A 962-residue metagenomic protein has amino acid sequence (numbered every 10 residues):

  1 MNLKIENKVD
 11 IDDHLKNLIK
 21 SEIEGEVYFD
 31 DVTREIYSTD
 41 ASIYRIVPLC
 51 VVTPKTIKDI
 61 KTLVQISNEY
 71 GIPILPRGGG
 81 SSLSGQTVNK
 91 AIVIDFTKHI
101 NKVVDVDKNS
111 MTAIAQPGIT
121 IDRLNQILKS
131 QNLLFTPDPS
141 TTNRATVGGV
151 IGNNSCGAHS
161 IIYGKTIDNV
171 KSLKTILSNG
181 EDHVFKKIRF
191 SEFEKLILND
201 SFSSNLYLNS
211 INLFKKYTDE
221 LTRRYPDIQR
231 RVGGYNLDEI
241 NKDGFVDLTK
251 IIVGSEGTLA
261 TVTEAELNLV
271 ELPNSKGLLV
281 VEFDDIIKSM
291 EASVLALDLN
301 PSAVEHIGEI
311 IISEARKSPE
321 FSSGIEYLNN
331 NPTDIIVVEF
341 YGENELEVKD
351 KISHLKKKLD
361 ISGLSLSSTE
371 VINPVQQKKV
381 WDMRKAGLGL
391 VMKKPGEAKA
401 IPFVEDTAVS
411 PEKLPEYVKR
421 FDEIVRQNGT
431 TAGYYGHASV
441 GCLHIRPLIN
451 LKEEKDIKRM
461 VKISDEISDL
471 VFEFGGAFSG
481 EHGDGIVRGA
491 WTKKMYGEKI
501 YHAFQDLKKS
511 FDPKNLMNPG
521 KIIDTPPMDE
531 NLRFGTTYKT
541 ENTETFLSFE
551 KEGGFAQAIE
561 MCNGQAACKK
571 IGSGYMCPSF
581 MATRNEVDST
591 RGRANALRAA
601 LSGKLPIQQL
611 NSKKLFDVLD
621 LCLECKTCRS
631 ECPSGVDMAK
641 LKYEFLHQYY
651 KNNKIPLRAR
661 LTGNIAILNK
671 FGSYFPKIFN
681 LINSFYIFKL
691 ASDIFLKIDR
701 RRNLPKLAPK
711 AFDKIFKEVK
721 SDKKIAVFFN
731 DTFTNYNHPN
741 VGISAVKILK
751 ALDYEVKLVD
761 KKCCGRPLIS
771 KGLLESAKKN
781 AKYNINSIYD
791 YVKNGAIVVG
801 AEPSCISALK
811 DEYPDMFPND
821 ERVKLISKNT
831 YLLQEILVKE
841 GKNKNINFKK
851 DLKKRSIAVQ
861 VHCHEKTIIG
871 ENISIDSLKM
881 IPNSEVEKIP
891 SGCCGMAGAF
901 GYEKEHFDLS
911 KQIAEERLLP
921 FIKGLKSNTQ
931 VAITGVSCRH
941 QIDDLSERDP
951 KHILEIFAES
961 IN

Functional and structural regions predicted by a protein language model:
M1-Q65, G79-M111, S140, Y163 (+4 more regions): N-terminal flexible segment immediately upstream of the FAD-binding catalytic core in FAD-dependent oxidoreductases
E6-N7, I19, S42-I74, I92 (+6 more regions): N-terminal glycine-rich flavin-associated loop
T33, S82-G85, T141-G148, Q229-I240 (+16 more regions): A glycine-rich phosphate-binding loop feature that marks nucleotide/adenosyl-phosphate handling sites
S42, G152, S160-Y163, V170-M383 (+4 more regions): C-terminal substrate-binding/cap subdomain adjacent to the FAD-binding core in PCMH-type and related FAD-linked
I240-L259, L272, G277, V281-L299 (+9 more regions): Long hydrophobic segments that form regular secondary structure
A265-L267, M290, L299-A398, A432 (+6 more regions): Terminal amphipathic helices with adjacent charged low-complexity linkers/tails
A398, E473-F478, G485-L621, K640-K654 (+2 more regions): Ferredoxin-type iron-sulfur electron-transfer modules and their immediate structural context
D512, P519, A639-N962: Iron-sulfur cluster-binding electron-transfer modules in prokaryotic oxidoreductases
